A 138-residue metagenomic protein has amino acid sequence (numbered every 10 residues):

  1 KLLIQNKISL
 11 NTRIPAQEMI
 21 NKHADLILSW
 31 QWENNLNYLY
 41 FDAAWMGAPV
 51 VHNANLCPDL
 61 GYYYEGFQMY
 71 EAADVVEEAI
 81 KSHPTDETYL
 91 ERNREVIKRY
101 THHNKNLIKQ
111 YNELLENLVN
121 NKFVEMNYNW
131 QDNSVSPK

Functional and structural regions predicted by a protein language model:
K1-I14, E18-M19: Nucleotide-activated donor-binding/catalytic signature segment of Leloir-type glycosyltransferases, i.e., the conserved
N11-I14, C57, S136-P137: Repeat-unit-sized solenoid/scaffold elements
P15, D25, N53, I108-K109: Alpha-helix initiation/capping motif
A16-Q17, Y40-F41, N112: Short amphipathic alpha-helical segments and helix-helix/interface helices
E18, Y70, K105-K109: Generic alpha-helical secondary structure signal
K22-H102: Catalytic binding pocket for nucleotide-activated donors in carbohydrate/polymer assembly enzymes
H83-P137: A charged, aromatic-enriched C-terminal amphipathic alpha-helix characteristic of glycosyltransferases across folds
